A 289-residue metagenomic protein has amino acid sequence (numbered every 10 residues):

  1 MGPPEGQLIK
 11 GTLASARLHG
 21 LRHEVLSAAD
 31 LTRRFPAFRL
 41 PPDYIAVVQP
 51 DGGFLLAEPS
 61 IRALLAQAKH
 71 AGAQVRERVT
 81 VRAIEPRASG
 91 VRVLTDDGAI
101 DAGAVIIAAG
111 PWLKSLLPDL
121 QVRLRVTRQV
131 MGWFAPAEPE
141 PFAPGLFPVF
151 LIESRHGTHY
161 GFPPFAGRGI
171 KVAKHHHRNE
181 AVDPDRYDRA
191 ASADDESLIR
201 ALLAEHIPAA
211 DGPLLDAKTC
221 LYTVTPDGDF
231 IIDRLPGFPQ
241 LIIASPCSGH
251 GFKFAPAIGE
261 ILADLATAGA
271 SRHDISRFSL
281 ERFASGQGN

Functional and structural regions predicted by a protein language model:
M1-L8, V47-Q67, Y187-D195: Short beta-strand to alpha-helix junction loop
M1-R34, T158-H159: Dinucleotide-binding Rossmann-like beta1-alpha1 core, especially the glycine-rich loop that anchors the ADP
P3, A109-G110: Glycine-rich, N-terminal phosphate-binding loop of Rossmann-like dinucleotide-binding domains
P4-L8, F35-D43, E85-R92, V224-G228 (+1 more regions): A short, glycine/Asx- and small/polar-enriched loop/turn that sits immediately N-terminal to a beta-strand
S27-A28, E77-V79, T95, D216-K218: Short loop/edge segments at beta-strand edges and connector loops that shape dinucleotide/nucleotide cofactor-binding
V48-A104: Helical element adjacent to the flavin cofactor pocket in flavoenzyme catalytic cores
A99, A104, P111-P239: Active-site substrate-recognition segment that forms the wall of the catalytic cavity or substrate channel
L198-N289: C-terminal catalytic lobe of FAD-dependent flavoproteins
